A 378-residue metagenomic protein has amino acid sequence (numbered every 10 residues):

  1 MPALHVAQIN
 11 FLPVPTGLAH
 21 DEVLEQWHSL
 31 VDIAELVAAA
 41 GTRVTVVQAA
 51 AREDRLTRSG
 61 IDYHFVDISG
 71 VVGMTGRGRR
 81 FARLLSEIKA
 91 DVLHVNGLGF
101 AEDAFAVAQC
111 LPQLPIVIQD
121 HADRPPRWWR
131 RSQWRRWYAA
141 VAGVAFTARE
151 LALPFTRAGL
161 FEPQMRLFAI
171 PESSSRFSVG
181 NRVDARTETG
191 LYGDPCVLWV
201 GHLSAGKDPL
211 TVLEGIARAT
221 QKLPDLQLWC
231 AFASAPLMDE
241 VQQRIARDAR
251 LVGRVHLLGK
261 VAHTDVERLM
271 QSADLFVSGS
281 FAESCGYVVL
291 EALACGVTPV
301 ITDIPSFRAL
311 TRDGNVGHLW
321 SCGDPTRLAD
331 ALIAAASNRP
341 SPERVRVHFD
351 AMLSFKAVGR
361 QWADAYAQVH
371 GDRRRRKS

Functional and structural regions predicted by a protein language model:
M1-A51: N-terminal subdomain of nucleotide-sugar transferases
A50, A139-L167, S174-R176: A short, active-site helix/loop in glycosyltransferases that binds the activated sugar's phosphate group
V95-E102: Short His-centered aromatic/hydrophobic patch
V200, Q227-Q242: Glycosyltransferase donor-sugar binding loop
V241-V261: Nucleotide-activated donor-binding/catalytic signature segment of Leloir-type glycosyltransferases, i.e., the conserved
F281: Aromatic "clamp/platform" in nucleotide-sugar-dependent glycosyltransferases that forms part of the donor/acceptor
T298-I301: Short hydrophobic beta-strand element within catalytic cores of glycosyltransferases and related nucleotide-activated
D313-P325, I333-R339: Conserved acidic donor-binding segment of nucleotide-sugar-dependent glycosyltransferases
